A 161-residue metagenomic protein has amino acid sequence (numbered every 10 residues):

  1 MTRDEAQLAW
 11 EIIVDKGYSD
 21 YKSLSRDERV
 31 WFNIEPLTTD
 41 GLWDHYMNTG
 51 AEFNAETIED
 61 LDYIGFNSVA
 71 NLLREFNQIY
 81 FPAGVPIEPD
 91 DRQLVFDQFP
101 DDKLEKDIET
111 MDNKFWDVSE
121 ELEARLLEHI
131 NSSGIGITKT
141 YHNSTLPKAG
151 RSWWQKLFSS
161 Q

Functional and structural regions predicted by a protein language model:
M1-N54, D60-Q161: Extended, alpha-helix-rich binding/interface surfaces that flank or overlap catalytic cores and mediate recognition
